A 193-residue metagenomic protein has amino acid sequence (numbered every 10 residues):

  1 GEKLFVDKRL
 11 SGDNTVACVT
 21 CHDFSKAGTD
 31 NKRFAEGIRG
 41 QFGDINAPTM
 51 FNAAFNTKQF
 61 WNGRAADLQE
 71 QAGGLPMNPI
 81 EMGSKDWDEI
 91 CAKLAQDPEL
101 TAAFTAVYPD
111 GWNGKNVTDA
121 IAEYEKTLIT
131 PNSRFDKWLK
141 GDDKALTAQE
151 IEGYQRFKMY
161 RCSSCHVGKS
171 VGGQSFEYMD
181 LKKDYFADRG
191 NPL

Functional and structural regions predicted by a protein language model:
E2-G74, D136-L193: Short glycine/threonine-rich turn/loop motifs
N56, G74, P79, G83-I151 (+2 more regions): Post-cleavage N-terminal segment of exported redox proteins
